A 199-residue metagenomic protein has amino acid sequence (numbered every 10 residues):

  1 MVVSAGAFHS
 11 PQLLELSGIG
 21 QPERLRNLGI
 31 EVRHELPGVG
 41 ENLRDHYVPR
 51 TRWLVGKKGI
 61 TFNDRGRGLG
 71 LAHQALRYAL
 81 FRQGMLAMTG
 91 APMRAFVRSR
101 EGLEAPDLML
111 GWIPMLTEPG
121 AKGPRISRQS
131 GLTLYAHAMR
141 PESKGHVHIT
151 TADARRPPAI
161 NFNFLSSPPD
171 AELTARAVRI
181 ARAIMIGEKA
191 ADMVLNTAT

Functional and structural regions predicted by a protein language model:
M1-H73, N196-T197: Glycine-rich loop(s) and the adjacent beta-strand/alpha-helix scaffold that form part
S4-A5, H46, R98, A152 (+2 more regions): Generic structural signal for bulky hydrophobic/aromatic residues embedded in well-ordered secondary structure
N42-D45, D107, D170, D192: Acidic side chains
R52-A171: FAD cofactor-binding and catalytic pocket of flavoenzymes
A152-T199: C-terminal lid/capping helical subdomain adjacent to the catalytic/cofactor pocket in oxidative enzymes
